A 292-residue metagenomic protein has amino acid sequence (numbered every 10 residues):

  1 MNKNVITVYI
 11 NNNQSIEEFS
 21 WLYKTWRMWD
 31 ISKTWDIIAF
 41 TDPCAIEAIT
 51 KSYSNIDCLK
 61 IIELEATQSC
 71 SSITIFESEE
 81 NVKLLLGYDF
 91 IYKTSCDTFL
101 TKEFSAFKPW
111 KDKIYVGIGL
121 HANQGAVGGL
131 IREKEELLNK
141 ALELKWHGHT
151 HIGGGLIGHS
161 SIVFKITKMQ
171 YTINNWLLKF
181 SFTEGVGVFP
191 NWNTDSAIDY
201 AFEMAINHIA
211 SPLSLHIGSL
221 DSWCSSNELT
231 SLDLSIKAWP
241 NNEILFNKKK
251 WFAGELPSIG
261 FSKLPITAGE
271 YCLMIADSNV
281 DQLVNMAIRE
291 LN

Functional and structural regions predicted by a protein language model:
M1-C70, E80-Y88: N-terminal anchoring/stem segment of glycosyltransferases
Q14-S15, I46-I49, F99-E103, Q124-G125 (+2 more regions): Short catalytic/ligand-binding loop motif for oxyanion handling, primarily in non-cytosolic enzymes, centered on
I38-A39, I91-S95, Y115-G117, L213-G218: A structural signal for short, well-ordered beta-strand segments and their strand-loop junctions that often border
I62-T94, T98-K102, A106, K113 (+2 more regions): A conserved donor-nucleotide-binding helix/loop in the catalytic core of Leloir-type glycosyltransferases
I75-S78, K102, V127-G129, N174-L177: A structure-centric feature marking long, well-folded core domains of fungal metabolic enzymes and membrane transporters
T98-L142: Conserved donor-nucleotide/metal-binding helix-loop-beta segment in metal-dependent transferases, i.e., the alpha-helix
L144-P240: Catalytic core and acceptor-binding pocket of nucleotide-sugar-dependent glycosyltransferases
F189-T194, H208-N292: C-terminal catalytic/acceptor-binding lobe
